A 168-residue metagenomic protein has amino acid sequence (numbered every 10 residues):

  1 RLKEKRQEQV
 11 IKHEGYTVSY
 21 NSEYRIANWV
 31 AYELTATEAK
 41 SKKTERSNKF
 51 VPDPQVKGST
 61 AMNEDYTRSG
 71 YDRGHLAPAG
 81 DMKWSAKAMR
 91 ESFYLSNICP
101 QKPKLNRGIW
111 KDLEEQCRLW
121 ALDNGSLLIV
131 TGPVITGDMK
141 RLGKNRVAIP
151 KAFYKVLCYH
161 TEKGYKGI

Functional and structural regions predicted by a protein language model:
R1-E14: Extreme N-terminus nucleophile/cap motif
E4, N21, W84-S85: Intrinsic-disorder/low-complexity, polar/charged segments
Q7, Y16-Y20, Y154-Y159: Short, surface-exposed beta-strand/loop micro-motifs that present aromatic residues
E8-Q9, Y20-N21, N28, S92 (+2 more regions): Generic detection of long, well-ordered alpha-helical segments
I11-R73: Short, His- and charge-rich active-site/binding loops that engage polyanionic ligands
V56-I168: Domain-level detector of nuclease and nuclease-like folds in predominantly extracellular/periplasmic contexts
